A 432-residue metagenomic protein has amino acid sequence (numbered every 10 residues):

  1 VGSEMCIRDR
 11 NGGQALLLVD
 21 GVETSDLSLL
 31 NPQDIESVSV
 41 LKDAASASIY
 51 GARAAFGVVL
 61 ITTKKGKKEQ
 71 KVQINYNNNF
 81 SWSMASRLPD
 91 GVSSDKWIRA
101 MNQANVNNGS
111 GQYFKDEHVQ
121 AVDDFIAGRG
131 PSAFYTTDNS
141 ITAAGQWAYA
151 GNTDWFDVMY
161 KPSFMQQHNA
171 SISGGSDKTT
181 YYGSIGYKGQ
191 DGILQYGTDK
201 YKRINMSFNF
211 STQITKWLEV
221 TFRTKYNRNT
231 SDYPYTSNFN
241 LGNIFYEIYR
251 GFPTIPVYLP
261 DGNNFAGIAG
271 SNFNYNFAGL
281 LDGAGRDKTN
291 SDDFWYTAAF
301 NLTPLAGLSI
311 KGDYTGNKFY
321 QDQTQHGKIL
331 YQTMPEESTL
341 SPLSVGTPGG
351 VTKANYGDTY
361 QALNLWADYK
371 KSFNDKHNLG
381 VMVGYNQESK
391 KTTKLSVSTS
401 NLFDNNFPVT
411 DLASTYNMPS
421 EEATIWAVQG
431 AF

Functional and structural regions predicted by a protein language model:
V1-I7: Short, small-residue-biased leader/transition segments that mark boundaries at the very start of proteins
R8-R10, T24-D26, A44-I49, G66-E69 (+2 more regions): Short beta-strands and strand-coil junctions in structured, solvent-facing domains, enriched
G12-Q14, Q33-I35, A54-V58, K71-Q73 (+1 more regions): Extracytoplasmic
A15, D20-S48: Short acidic/polar hinge/loop motifs at secondary-structure boundaries that mediate gating or recognition
L30-Q33, Y50-A55, K161, D199-K200 (+1 more regions): Short, glycine-/polar-rich solvent-exposed loops and beta-turns at beta-strand/coil boundaries
K65, G175-K178, T212-K216, L302-L308 (+1 more regions): Outer-membrane beta-barrel strand-turn architecture
K68-G151, G192-D293, D313, N317-G430: Surface-exposed loop/interface segments of Gram-negative outer-membrane beta-barrel transport/assembly proteins
